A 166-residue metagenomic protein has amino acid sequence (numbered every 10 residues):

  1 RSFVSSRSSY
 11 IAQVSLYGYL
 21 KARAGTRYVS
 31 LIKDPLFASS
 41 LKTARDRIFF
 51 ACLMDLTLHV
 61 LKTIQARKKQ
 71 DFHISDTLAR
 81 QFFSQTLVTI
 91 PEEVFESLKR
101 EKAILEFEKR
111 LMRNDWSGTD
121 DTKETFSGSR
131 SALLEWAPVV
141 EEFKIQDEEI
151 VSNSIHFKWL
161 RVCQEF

Functional and structural regions predicted by a protein language model:
R1-L16, E106-M112, S117: Long, acidic, intrinsically disordered low-complexity segments
S8-L36, L56, E135, I155-K158: Amphipathic alpha-helical segments in structured regions that serve as interaction surfaces
Y10, V14, F50-M54, L58 (+2 more regions): Non-catalytic, well-ordered alpha-helical scaffold segments
Y17, K21, M54-Q65, F83-P91 (+2 more regions): Alpha-helical repeat scaffolds in large eukaryotic proteins
A22-H73: N-terminal interaction modules that seed assembly of large macromolecular complexes
S39-A44, D76-E92, F107-M112: Eukaryote-specific, cytoplasm-facing alpha-helical/coiled-coil scaffolding segments in long proteins
V88-F166: Helix-driven interaction modules
